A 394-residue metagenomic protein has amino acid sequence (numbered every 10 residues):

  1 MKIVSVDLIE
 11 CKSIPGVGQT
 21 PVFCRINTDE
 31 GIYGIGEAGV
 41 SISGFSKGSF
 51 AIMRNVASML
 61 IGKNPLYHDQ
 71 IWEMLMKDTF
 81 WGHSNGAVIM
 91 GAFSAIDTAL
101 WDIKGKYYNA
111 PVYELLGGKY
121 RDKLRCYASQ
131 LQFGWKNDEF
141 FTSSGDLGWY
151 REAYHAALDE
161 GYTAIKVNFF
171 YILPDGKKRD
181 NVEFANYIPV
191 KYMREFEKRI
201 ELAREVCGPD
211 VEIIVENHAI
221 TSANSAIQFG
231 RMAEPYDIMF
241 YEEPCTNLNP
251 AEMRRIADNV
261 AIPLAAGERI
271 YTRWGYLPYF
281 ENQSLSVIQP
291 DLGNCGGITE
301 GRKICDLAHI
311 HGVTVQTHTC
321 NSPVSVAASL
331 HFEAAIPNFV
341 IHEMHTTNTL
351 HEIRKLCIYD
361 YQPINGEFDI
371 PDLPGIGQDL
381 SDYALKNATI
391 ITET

Functional and structural regions predicted by a protein language model:
M1-S41, T347-R354: Structured beta-strand/loop patches that form or line metal/cofactor-binding pockets in enzymes
I3, G31, V56, I96 (+8 more regions): Conserved, mostly hydrophobic/aromatic
P21, T28-E30, I35, Y67 (+5 more regions): Ligand-binding pocket scaffold of soluble enzyme catalytic domains
I26, A51-V56, Q70, S84 (+3 more regions): Shared catalytic-loop signature of beta/alpha-barrel
N27-Y108: Metal- or metallocofactor-binding catalytic centers and their adjacent structured scaffolds across diverse enzyme
I103-K104, P111, Y150-E160, G377: Short amphipathic alpha-helices and their capping/turn segments at secondary-structure boundaries
K123, Y127-R254, N259: Metal-dependent enolase-superfamily TIM-barrel catalytic cores that perform enediolate-based chemistry
G375-T394: Extended hydrophobic packing segments that form well-structured cores
